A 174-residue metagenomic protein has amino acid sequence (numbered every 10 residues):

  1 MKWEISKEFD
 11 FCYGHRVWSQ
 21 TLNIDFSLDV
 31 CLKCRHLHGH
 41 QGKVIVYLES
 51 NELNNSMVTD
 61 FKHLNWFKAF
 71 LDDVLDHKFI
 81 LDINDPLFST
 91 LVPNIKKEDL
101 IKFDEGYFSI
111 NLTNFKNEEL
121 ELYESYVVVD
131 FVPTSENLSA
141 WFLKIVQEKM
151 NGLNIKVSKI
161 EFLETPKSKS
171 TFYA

Functional and structural regions predicted by a protein language model:
M1-A174: Charge-rich, low-complexity N-terminal segments
